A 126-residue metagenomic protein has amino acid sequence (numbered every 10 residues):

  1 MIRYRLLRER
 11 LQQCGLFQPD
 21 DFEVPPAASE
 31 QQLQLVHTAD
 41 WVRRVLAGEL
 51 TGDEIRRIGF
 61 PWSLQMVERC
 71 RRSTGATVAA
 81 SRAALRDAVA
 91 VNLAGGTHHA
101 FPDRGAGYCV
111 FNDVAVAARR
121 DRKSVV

Functional and structural regions predicted by a protein language model:
M1-S124: HDAC/HDAC-like amidohydrolase catalytic core signature
